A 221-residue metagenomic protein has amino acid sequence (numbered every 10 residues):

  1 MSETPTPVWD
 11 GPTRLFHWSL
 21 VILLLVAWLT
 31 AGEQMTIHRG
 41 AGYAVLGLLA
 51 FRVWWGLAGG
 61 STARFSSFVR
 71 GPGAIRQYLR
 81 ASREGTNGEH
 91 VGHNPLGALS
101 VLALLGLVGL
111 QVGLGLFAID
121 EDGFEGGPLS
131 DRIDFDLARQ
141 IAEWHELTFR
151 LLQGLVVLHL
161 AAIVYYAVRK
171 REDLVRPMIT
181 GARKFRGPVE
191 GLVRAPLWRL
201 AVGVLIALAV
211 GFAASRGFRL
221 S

Functional and structural regions predicted by a protein language model:
M1-S221: Membrane-embedded alpha-helical bundles that constitute the cytochrome b-like, heme-associated redox core of multi-pass
